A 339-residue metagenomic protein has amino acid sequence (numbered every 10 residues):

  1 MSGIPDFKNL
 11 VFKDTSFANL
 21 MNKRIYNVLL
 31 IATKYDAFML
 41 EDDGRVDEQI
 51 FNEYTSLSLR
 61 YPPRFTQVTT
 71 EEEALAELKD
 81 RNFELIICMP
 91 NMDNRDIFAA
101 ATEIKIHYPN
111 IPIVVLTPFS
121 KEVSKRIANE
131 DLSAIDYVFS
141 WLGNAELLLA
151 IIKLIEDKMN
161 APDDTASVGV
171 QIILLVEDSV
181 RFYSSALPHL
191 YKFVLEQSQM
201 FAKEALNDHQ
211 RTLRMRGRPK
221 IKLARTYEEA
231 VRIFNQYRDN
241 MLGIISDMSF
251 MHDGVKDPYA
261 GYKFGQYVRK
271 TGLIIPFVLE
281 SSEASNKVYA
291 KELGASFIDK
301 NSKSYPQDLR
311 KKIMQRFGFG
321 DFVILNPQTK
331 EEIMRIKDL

Functional and structural regions predicted by a protein language model:
M1-T66, E130-Y137, W141-K220, Y227-E228 (+2 more regions): Non-catalytic signal-transmission and effector/linker regions of two-component phosphorelay proteins
N9-L10, M39-D42, F51, P62 (+6 more regions): Conserved phosphotransfer microenvironments
I87-C88, L175, V278: Short catalytic-loop micro-motif centered on adjacent basic/acidic residues
R95, T165, P188-H189, Y259 (+1 more regions): Composition- and surface-driven signal marking solvent-exposed, interaction-prone regions in large proteins
I97, I127-V138, Y289-I298: As written
N110-V114, Y137, I172, I274-V278 (+1 more regions): Proline-centered loop/turn at the N-terminus of a beta-strand
L116-P118, E280, K300: Hydrophobic/aromatic residues positioned on beta-strands within the core alpha/beta folds
D239, V255, Y262-I275, A284-V323: Polyanion-binding and phosphate-handling cores
